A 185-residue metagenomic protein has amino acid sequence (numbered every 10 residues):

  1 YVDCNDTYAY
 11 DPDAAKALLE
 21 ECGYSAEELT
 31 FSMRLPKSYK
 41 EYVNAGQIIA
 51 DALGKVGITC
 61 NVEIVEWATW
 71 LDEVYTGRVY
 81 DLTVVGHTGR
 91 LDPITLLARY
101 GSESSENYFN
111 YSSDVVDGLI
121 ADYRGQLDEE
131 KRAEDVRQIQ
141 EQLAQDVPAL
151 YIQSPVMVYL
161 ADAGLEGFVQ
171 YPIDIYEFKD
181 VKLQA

Functional and structural regions predicted by a protein language model:
Y1-D13, Y24-E27, V74-V79, T95-G125 (+1 more regions): Short, solvent-exposed loop/beta-turn-alpha elements that line the ligand-binding surface or hinge of extracytoplasmic
Y1-D51, K131, Q138, Q184: Append "and occasionally in soluble cytosolic enzymes with long acidic Gly/Pro-rich linkers
T7, E41, V62, E66 (+3 more regions): Alpha-helix N-cap/loop-to-helix boundary motif
P12-L19, V43-G46, A50, W67 (+6 more regions): Extracytoplasmic/secreted envelope proteins and their assembly/folding machinery, especially bacterial periplasmic
C22-E41, L82-G86, L127-A163: Bilobed periplasmic-binding protein-like "clamshell/Venus-flytrap" ligand-binding domains
Q47-I48, V62, T95-L96, S105 (+5 more regions): Extracytoplasmic/cell-surface-exposed regions of Actinobacterial cell-envelope-associated and secreted proteins
D51-G101, D135-V136: Periplasmic binding protein-like
G54, I58, Y75, T88 (+4 more regions): Hydrophobic alpha-helix feature that most strongly marks membrane-spanning transmembrane helices and their immediate
